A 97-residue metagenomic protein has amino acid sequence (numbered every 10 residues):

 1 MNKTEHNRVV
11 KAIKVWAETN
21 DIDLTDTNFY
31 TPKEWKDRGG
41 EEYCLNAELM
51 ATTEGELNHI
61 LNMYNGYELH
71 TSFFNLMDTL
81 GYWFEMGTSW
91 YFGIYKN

Functional and structural regions predicted by a protein language model:
M1-N58: An N-terminal amphipathic alpha-helical segment
T27-Y30, M86-F92: Acidic carboxylate-rich catalytic motifs and surrounding loops in phosphoryl-/glycosyl-chemistry enzymes
K36-G87: Acidic, low-complexity, intrinsically disordered interaction modules
E42-C44, W90-N97: Accessory recognition modules or surfaces
